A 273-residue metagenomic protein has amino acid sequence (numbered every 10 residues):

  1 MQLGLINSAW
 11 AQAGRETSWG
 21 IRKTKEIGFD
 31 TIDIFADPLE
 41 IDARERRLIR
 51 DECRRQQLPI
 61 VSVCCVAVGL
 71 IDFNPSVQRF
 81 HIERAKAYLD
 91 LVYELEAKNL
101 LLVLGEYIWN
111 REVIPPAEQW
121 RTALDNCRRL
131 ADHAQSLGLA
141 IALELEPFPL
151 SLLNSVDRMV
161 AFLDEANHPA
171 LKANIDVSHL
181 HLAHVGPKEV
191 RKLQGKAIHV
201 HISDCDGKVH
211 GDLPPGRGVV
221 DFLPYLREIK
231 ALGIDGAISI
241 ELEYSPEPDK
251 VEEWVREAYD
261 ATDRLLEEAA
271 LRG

Functional and structural regions predicted by a protein language model:
M1-I27, L153-K172, S178-G273: Histidine-acidic metal/acid-base catalytic patches
A9-A11, A36-P38, V66-G69, L104-I108 (+4 more regions): Active-site-proximal loop/turn and secondary-structure-junction residues that shape catalytic pockets, frequently
A11, E16, R55, I71-K172 (+3 more regions): Active-site acidic/histidine proton-transfer and metal-coordination neighborhood in alpha/beta enzyme cores
I21-E26, A43-S62, L89-E96, R128-S136 (+3 more regions): Acidic (Asp/Glu)-rich catalytic clusters
D33, S62, L101, A142 (+3 more regions): Conserved beta-strand positions in the central sheet of alpha/beta enzyme cores
D33-R54, Y107-I114, H210: Glycine-rich, proline-tolerant flexible connector loops at the mouths of alpha/beta enzymes
I41-A43, G69-F73, P248: Short active-site-adjacent helix-start/loop capping segments
D42-R47, Q78-F80, D249-K250: Metal-dependent catalytic neighborhoods of phosphoester/phosphodiester hydrolases
